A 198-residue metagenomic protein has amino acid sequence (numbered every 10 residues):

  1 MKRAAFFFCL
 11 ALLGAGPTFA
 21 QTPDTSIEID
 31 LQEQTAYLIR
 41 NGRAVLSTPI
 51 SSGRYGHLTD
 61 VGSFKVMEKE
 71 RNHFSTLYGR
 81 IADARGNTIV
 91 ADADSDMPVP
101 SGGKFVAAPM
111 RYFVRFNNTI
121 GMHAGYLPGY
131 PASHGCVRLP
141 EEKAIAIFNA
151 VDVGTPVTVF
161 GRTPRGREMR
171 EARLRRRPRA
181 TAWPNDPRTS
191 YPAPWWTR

Functional and structural regions predicted by a protein language model:
M1-A4, A108: Positively charged n-region of N-terminal signal peptides that target proteins for export
A5-A15: Bacterial N-terminal signal peptides
G16-A20: Sec/Tat signal peptide C-region and signal peptidase I cleavage site
Q21-I39: Short N-terminal segments immediately surrounding and downstream of signal-peptide cleavage
Q21-P23, H57-V61, R80-R198: Exported/periplasmic cell-wall-interacting domains
Q32-Q34, N41-A44, S51-Y55, K69-N72 (+4 more regions): Solvent-exposed coil/turn segments that connect beta secondary-structure elements in extracytoplasmic/periplasmic
P49-A82: Electropositive
